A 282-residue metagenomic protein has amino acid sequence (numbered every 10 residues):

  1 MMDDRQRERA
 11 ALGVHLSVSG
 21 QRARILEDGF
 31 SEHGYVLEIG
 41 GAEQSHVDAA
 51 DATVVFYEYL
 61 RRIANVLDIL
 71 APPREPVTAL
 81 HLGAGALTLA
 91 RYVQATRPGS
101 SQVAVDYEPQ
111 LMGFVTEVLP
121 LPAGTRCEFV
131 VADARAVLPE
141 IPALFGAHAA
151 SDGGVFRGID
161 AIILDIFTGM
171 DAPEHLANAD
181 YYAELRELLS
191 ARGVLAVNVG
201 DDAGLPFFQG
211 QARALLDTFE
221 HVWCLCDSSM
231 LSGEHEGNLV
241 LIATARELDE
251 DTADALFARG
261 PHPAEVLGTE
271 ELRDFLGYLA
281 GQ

Functional and structural regions predicted by a protein language model:
M2-G29, Q44-A50, D68-I69, S232-Q282: SAM/dcSAM-binding transferase cores
E27-S31, G154-F156: Short glycine/proline-enriched loop/turn "hinge" motifs that connect secondary-structure elements and lie
F30, A134, D227-S229: Residues that form or immediately flank small-molecule/cofactor binding pockets and catalytic motifs
Y35-I39: Short polybasic amphipathic segments
A42-H46, F167-M170, L195, D202: A short, flexible beta-alpha/helix-coil linker loop
A50, V54-L188, A203, A212: The AdoMet/dcAdoMet-binding core of the Class I SAM-like
G99, G124-R126, R192, F219-H221 (+1 more regions): A generic structural signal for alpha->beta connector loops
A179-E250: C-terminal substrate-binding/active-site "lid" region of AdoMet-derived donor-dependent transferases
